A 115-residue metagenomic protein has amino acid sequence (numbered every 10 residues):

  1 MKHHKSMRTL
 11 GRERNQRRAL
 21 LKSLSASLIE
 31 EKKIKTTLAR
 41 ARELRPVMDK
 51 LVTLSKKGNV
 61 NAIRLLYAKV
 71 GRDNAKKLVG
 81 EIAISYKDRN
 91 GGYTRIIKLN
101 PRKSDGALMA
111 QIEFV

Functional and structural regions predicted by a protein language model:
M1-R12, A19, S23-V115: Structured, basic alpha/beta domains of bacterial-type, RNA-associated proteins
